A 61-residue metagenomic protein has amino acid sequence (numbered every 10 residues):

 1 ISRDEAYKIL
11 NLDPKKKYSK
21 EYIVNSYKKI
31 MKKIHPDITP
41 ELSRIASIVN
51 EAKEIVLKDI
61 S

Functional and structural regions predicted by a protein language model:
I1-E41, I45-S61: N-terminal J-domain/J-like co-chaperone modules of DnaJ/Hsp40 proteins
